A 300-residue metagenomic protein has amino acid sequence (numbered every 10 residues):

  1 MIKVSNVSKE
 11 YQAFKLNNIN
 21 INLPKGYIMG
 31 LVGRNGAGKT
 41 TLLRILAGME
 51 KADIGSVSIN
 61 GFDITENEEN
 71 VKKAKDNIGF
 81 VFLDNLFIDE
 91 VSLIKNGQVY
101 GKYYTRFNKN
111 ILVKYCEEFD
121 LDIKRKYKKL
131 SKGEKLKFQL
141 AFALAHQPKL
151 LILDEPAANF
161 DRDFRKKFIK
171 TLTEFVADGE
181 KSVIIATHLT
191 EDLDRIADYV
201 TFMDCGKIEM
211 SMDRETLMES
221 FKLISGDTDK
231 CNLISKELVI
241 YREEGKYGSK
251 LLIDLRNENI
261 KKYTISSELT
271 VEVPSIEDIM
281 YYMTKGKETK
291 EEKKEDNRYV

Functional and structural regions predicted by a protein language model:
V32-R34: The feature captures the beta-strand-to-loop junction immediately N-terminal to the Walker
A47: Helix-to-loop junction immediately C-terminal to a conserved catalytic motif
G55-E66, K73-A74: Conserved ABC transporter NBD signature motif
D76, F80-F138: ABC-family P-loop ATPase nucleotide-binding domains
L151-E155: Catalytic Walker B motif of ABC-type/P-loop ATPase nucleotide-binding domains
V239-R242, Y247-V300: C-terminal coupling/interaction segments
